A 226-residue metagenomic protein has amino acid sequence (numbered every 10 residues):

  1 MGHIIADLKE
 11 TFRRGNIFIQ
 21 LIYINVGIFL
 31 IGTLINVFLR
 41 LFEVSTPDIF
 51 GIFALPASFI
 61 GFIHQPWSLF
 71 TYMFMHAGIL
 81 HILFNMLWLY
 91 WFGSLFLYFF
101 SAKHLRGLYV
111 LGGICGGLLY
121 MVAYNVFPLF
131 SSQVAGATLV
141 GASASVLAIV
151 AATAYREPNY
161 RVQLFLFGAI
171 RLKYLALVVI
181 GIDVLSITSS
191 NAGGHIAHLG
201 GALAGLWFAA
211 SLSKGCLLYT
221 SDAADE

Functional and structural regions predicted by a protein language model:
M1-S221: A detector for small-residue-rich transmembrane helices and their helix-helix packing motifs
D222-E226: A short, hydrophobic C-terminal helix/tail in secreted or cell-surface proteins
